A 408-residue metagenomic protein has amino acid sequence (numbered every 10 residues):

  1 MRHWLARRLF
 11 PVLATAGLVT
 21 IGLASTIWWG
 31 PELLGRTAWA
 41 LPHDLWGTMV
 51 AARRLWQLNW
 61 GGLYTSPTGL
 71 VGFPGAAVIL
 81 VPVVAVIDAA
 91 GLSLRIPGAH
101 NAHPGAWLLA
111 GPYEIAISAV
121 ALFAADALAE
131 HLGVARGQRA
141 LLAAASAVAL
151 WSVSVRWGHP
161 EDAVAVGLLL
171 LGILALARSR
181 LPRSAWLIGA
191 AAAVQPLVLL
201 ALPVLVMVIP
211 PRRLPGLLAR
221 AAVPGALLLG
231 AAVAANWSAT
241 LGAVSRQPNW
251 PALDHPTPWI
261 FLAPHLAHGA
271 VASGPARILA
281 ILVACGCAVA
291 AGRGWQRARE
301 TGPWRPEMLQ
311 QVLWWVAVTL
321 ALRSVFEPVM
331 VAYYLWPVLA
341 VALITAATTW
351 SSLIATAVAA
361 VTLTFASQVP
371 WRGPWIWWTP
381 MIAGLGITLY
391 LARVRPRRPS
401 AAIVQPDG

Functional and structural regions predicted by a protein language model:
M1-G167, P211-A332, R397-G408: Primarily membrane-embedded glycan-assembly and transfer machineries that use lipid-linked glycans
A119, A163-L174, L197-L200, V316 (+1 more regions): Alpha-helical transmembrane segments of multi-pass membrane proteins
L150-S154, I173-L176, I209-P210, A231-V233 (+3 more regions): Hydrophobic alpha-helical transmembrane segments
L150-V153, L169-I173, P182-M207, V318-V325: Membrane-interface alpha helices of multi-pass inner-membrane proteins
G167, L335-A340, W377-L385: Hydrophobic core segments of alpha-helical transmembrane domains in multi-pass membrane proteins
R178-R183, P211-P215, T345-T356: Membrane-helix interface "capping/anchor" motifs
V331-S351: Hydrophobic/aromatic-rich transmembrane helices and adjacent perimembrane loops
A346-G408: Aromatic-enriched
